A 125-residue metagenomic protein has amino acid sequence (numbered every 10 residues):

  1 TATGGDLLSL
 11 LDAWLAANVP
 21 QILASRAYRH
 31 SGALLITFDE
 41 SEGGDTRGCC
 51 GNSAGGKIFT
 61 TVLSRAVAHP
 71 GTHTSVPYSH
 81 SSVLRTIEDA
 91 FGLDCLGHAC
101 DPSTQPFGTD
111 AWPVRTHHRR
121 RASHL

Functional and structural regions predicted by a protein language model:
T1-L125: Flexible, surface-exposed loop/gating regions in the mature catalytic domains of secreted/periplasmic hydrolases
